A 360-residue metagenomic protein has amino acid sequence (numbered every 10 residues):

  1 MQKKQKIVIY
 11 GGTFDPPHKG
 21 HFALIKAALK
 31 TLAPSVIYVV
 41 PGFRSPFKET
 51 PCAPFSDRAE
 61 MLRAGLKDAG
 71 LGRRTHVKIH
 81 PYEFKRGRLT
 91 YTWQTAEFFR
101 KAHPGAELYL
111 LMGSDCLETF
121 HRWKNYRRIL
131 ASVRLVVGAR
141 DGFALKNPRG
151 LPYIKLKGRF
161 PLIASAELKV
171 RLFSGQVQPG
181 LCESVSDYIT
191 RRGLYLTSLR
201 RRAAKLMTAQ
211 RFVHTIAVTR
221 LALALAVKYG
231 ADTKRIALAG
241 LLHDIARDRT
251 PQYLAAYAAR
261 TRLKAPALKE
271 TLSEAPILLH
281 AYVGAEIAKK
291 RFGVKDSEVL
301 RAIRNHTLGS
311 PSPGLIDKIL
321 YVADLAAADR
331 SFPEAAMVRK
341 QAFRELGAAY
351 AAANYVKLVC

Functional and structural regions predicted by a protein language model:
M1-S198: Nucleotidyltransferase catalytic core that binds NTPs
H21, H214, H280: Hydrophobic (often cysteine-bearing) scaffold residues that line and stabilize catalytic clefts of nucleotide/cofactor
S165-S174, A335-A342, Y355-C360: Short helix/strand-capping connector loops at secondary-structure junctions
R192, E345-C360: Charge-dense polyanion-binding interfaces
A203-L206, L223-A352: Divalent metal-dependent catalytic cores for phosphoryl transfer on phosphate-bearing substrates
